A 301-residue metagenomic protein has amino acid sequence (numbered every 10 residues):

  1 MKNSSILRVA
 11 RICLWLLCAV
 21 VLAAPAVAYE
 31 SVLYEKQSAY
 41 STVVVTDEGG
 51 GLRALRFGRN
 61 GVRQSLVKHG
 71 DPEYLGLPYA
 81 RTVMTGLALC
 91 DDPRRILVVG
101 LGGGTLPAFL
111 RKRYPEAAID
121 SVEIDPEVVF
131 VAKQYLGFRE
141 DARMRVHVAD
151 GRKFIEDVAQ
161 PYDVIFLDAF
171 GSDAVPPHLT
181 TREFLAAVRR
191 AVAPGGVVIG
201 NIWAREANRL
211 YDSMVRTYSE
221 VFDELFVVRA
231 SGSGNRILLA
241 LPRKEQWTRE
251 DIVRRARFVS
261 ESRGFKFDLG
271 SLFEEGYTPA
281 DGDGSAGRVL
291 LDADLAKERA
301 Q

Functional and structural regions predicted by a protein language model:
N3-L14: Bacterial N-terminal signal peptides that target proteins for export
C13-A23: Bacterial N-terminal signal peptides
A28-A54, G58-R63, E224-Q301: Soluble small-group transferase modules, centered on the S-adenosyl donor enzyme superfamily
G49, Y74-V197, A207-N208, V221 (+1 more regions): The AdoMet/dcAdoMet-binding core of the Class I SAM-like
R59-E73, P177: Acidic/histidine-rich helix-loop elements that form or flank divalent-metal/phosphate-binding sites at the catalytic
G61, A169-G171, I202-W203: Short, histidine-centered active-site or binding-site loop motifs used for metal coordination, general acid-base
T180, S213-M214, D251-R255: Composition- and surface-driven signal marking solvent-exposed, interaction-prone regions in large proteins
A187-W247: C-terminal substrate-binding/active-site "lid" region of AdoMet-derived donor-dependent transferases
